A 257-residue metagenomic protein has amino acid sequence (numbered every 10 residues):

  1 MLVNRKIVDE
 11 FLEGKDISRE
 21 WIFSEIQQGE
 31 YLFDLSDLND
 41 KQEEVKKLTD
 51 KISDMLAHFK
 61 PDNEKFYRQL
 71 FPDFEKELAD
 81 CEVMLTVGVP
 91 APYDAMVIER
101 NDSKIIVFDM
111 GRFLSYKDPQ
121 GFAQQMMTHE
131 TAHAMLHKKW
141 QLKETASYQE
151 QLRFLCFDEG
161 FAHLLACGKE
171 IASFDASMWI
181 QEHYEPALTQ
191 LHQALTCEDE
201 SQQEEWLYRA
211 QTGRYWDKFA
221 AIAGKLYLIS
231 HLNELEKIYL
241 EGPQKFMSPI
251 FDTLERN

Functional and structural regions predicted by a protein language model:
M1-N39: N-terminal low-structure segments adjacent to metalloprotease catalytic domains across cellular compartments
E43-I105, Y116-G121: Auxiliary, metal-adjacent structural segments of Zn-dependent hydrolase domains
A57-P61, F122, M126, L152 (+3 more regions): Soluble non-cytosolic domains of exported or imported proteins
F71, K139-A194: Post-HExxH zinc-binding segment in Zn-dependent metallohydrolases
E75-V83, A176-W179, L235-E241: Surface-exposed patches in mature extracellular/periplasmic domains of secreted proteins
D109-L114, A132: Aromatic/basic-lined ligand-recognition segments that form π-stacking hydrophobic pockets flanked by Lys/Arg to engage
G121-Q141, E159, H163: Active-site recognition of the HExxH zinc-binding catalytic motif
I180, L188-N257: Pan-zinc metallopeptidase signature
